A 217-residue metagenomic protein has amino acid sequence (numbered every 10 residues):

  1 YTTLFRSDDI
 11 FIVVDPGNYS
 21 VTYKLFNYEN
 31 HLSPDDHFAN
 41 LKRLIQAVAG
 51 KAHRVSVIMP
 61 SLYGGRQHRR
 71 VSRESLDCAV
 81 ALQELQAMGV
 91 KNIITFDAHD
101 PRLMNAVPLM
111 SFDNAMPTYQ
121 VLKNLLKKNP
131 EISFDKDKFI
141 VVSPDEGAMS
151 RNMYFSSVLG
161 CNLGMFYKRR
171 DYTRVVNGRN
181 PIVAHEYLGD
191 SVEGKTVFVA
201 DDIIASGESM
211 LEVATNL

Functional and structural regions predicted by a protein language model:
Y1-L217: PRPP-associated nucleotide enzymes
